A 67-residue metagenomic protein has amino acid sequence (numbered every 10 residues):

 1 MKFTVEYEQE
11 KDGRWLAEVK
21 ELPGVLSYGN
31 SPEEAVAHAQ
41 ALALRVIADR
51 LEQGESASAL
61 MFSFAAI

Functional and structural regions predicted by a protein language model:
M1-R14, E18, L22, L26 (+2 more regions): N-terminal segment of the canonical double-stranded RNA-binding domain
M1-T4, E33-I67: Short, charged, surface-exposed hinge/linker loops at domain edges that act as mobile lids or interdomain connectors
